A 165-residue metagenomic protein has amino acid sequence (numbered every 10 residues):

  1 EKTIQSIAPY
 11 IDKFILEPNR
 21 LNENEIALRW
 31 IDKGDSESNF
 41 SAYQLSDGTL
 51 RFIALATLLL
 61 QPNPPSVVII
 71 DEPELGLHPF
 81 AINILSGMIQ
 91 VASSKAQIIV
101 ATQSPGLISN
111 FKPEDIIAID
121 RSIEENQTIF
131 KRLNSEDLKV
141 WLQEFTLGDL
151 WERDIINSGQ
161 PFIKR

Functional and structural regions predicted by a protein language model:
E1, A42-S46, A56, E74 (+2 more regions): Generic hydrophobic alpha-helical scaffold/packing signal
T3-F14, D149-L150, P161-R165: N-terminal accessory segments
Q5, D12-L60, P73-L77: Conserved ABC ATPase signature
L21-N22, D35, P64, P113 (+1 more regions): Short strand-connecting beta-turns/loops that link adjacent beta-strands
S38, S66-V67: The start of beta-strands in P-loop NTPase/AAA+ ATPase cores
V68-E72: Catalytic Walker B motif of ABC-type/P-loop ATPase nucleotide-binding domains
N83-R165: C-terminal lobe/lid and adjacent interdomain/linker elements of RecA-like ASCE P-loop ATPase modules
